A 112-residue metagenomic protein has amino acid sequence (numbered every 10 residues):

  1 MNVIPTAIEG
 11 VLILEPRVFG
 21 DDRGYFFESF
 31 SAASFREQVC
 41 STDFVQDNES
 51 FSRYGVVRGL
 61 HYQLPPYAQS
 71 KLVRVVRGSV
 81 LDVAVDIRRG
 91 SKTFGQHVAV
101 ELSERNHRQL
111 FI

Functional and structural regions predicted by a protein language model:
M1-R108: Non-catalytic, conserved peripheral segments adjacent to functional cores
